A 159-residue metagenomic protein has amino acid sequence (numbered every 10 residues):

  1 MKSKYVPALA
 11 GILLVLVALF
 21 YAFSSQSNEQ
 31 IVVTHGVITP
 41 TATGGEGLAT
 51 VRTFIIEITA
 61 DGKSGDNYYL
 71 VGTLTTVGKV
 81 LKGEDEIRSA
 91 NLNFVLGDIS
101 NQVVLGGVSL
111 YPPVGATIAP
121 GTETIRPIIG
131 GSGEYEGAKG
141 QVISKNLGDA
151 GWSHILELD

Functional and structural regions predicted by a protein language model:
K4-G11, V15-D159: Targeting-peptide/extracellular-domain and disordered-appendage signature
